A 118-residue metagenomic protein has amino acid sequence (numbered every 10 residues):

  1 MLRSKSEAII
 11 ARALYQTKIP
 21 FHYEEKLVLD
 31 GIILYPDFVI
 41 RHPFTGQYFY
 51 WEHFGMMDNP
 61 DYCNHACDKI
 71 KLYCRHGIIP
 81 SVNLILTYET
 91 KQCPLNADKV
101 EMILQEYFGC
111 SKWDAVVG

Functional and structural regions predicted by a protein language model:
M1-I19: Solvent-exposed, charged helical/coil patches that constitute nucleic-acid or partner-interaction surfaces
K5-I9, I33, D68: Short, well-structured alpha-helical interface segments that form or flank functional binding sites
R12, K71, R75: Surface-exposed charge patches
A13-Y15, I19-F44: Active-site metal-binding core of divalent-cation-utilizing nuclease and nuclease-like domains
E25, E52-G55, Y88: Active-site proximal loops enriched in glycine and acidic residues that flank catalytic Cys/His/Asp and coordinate
L27-L34, P60, T90-L95: Acidic-and-aromatic substrate-binding clefts and catalytic sites of carbohydrate-active enzymes
Y35-K71: Short beta-strand-loop-alpha-helix junction that forms the active-site gateway of nucleic-acid-processing nucleases
R75-G118: Basic, glycine-rich
